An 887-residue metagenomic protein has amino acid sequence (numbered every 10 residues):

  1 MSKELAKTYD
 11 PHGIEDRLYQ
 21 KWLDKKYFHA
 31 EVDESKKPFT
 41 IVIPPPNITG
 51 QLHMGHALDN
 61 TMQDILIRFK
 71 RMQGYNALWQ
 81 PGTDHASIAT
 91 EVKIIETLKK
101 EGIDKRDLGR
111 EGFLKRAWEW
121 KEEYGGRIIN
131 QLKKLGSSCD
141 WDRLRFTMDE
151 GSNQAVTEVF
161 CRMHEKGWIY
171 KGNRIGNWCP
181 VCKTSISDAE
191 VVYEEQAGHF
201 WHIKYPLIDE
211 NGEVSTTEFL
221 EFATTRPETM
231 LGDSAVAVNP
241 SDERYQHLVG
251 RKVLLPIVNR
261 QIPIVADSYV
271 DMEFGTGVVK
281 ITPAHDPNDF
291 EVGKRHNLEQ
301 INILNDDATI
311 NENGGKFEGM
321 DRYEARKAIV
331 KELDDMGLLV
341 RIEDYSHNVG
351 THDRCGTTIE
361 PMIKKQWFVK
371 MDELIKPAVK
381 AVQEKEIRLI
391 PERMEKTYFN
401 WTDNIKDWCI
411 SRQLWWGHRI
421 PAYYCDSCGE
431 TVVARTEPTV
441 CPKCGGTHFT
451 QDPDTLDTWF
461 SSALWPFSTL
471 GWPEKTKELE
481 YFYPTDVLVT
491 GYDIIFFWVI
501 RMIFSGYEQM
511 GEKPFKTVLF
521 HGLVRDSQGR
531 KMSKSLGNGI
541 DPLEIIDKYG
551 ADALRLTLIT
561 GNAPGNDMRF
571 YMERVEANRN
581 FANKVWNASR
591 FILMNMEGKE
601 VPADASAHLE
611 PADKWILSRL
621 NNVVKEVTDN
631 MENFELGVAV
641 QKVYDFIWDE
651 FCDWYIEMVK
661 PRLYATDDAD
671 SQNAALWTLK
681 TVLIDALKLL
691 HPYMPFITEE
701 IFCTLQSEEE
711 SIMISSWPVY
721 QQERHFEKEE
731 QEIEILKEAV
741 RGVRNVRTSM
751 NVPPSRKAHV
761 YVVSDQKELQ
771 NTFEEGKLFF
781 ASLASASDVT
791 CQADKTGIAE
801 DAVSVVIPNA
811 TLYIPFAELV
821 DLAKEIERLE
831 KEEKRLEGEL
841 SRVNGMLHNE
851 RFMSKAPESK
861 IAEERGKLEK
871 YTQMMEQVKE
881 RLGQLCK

Functional and structural regions predicted by a protein language model:
K3, T8, R17, K21-K25 (+11 more regions): Residue patterns forming the tRNA-binding/recognition surfaces of aminoacyl-tRNA synthetases and related DALR
K3-V42, I95, A117-Q131, Y245-Y269 (+4 more regions): Conserved oxyanion/phosphate-binding beta-strand-loop segments in alpha/beta enzyme cores
E31-I94, V156, F222-T224, V265-V292 (+4 more regions): N-terminal catalytic cores of NTP/NDP-binding nucleotidyl/phosphoryl-transfer enzymes
E34-K36, P44-P45, Q80-E91, L144-S152 (+3 more regions): Short, solvent-exposed turn/loop segments enriched in Gly/Ser/Thr/Pro and often Arg
H56-L58, P287-V292, R501-Q509, V643: Alpha-helical support elements that line or immediately flank enzyme active sites and cofactor-binding pockets
A57-I65, L220-P256, V279-D286, H296-N302 (+2 more regions): Extended active-site and interfacial segments that coordinate phosphate-rich ligands in large catalytic machineries
R68-N76, T97-R110, N130, K134-C139 (+18 more regions): Secondary-structure transition/capping motifs at alpha-helix termini and the adjoining loop/turn into the next element
H202, N400-F460, L464, E508-A551 (+2 more regions): Feature 926 captures the class I aminoacyl-tRNA synthetase adenylation module centered on the KMSKS loop
